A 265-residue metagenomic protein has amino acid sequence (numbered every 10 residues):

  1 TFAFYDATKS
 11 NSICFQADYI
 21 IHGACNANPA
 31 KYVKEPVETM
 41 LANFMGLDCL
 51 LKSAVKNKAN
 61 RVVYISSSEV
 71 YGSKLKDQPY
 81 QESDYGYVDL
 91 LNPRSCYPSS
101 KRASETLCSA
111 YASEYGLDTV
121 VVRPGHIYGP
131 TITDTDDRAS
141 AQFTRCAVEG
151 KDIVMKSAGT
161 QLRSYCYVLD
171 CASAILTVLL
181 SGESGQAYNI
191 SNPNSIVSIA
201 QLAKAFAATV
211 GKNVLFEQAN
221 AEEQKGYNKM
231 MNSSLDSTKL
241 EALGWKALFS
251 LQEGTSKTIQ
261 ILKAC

Functional and structural regions predicted by a protein language model:
F4-A42: NAD(P)H-binding glycine-rich loop region in Rossmannoid oxidoreductase-like domains and their noncatalytic homologs
H22, L41, D48-R94: Conserved Rossmann-fold NAD(P)-dependent oxidoreductase catalytic core, especially the SDR/UDP-sugar
K76, L91-V120, A147-E149: Active-site Tyr-X1-5-Lys
R102, D118, Y128-Q142, K151 (+4 more regions): Glycine/proline-rich active-site loop of Rossmann-fold NAD(P)-dependent oxidoreductases
V168, A200-Q201, E223-K246, K257: Conserved C-terminal active-site "lid" loop/helix of NAD(P)H-dependent oxidoreductases that clamps the redox cofactor
S181-K225: Mid/C-terminal beta-alpha module of Rossmann-like enzyme folds, strongest in SDR-family dehydrogenases/epimerases
L251-C265: Amphipathic terminal alpha-helices
